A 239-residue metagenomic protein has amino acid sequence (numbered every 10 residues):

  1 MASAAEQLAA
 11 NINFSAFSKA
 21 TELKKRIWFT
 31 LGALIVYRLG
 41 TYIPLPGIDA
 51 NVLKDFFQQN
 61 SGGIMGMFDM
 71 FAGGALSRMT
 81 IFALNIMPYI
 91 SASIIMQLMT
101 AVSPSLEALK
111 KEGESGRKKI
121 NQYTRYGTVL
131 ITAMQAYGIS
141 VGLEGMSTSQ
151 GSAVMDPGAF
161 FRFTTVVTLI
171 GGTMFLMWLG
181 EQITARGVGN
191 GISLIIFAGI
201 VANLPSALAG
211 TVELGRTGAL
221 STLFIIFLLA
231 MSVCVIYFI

Functional and structural regions predicted by a protein language model:
A2-K110, E114-I239: N-terminal cationic and glycine-rich segments that engage phosphates or anionic surfaces
